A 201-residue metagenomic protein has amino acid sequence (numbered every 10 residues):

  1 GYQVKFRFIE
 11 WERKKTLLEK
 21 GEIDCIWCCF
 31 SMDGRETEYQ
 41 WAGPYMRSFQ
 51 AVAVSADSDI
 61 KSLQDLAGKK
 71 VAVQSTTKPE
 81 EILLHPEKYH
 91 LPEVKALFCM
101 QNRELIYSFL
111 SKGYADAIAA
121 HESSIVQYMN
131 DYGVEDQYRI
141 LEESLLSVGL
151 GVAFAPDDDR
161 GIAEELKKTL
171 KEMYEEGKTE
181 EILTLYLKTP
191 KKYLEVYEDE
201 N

Functional and structural regions predicted by a protein language model:
G1, Q64, G68-K78, V126 (+1 more regions): Extended ligand-binding regions for polar small-molecule ligands
G1-Q3, G43, P79-Q101, Y107 (+1 more regions): Ligand-binding cleft/hinge of the Venus flytrap
Q3-D65, R139-S144: Acidic, polar ligand-binding/catalytic clefts
K5-T16, A96-K112, V148: Short helix-initiation/N-cap motifs at beta->coil->alpha
R13-T16, C28-E38, I82-H85, F109-L146: A ligand-binding cleft/hinge motif common to bilobed small-molecule-binding domains
K15, E19, I23, F49 (+9 more regions): Extracytoplasmic/secreted envelope proteins and their assembly/folding machinery, especially bacterial periplasmic
K20, D24-C25, D116-A117, G151: Short, Asp-centered acidic motifs that coordinate Mg2+ and/or phosphate in catalytic or ligand-binding sites
R47-V54, E122, N130-K171, L187-N201: Periplasmic-binding protein-like
